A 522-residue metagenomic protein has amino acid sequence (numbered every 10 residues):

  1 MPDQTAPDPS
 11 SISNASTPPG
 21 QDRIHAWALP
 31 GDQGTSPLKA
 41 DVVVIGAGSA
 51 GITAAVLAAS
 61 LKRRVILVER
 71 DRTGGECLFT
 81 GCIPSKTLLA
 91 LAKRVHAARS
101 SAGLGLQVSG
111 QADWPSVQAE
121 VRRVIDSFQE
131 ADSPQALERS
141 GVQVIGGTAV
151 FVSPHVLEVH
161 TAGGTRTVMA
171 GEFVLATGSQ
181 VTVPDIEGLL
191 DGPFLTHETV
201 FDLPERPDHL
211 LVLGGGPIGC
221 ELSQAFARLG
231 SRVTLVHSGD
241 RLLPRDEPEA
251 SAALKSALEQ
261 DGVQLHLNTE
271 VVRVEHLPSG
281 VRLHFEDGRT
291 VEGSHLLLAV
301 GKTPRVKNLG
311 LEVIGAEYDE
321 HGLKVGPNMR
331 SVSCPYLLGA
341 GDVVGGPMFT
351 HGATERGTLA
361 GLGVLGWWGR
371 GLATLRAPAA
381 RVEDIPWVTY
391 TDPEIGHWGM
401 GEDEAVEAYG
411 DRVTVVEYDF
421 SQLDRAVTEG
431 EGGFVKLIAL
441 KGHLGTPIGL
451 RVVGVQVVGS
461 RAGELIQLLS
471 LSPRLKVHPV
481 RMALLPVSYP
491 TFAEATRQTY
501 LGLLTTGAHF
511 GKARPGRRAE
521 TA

Functional and structural regions predicted by a protein language model:
P2-A40, F79-T80, P84-A170, D246-V272 (+3 more regions): N-terminal Rossmann-like dinucleotide/flavin-binding domain of flavoprotein oxidoreductases that bind FAD/FMN
D8-T17, I45-A50, L57-D71, E76 (+4 more regions): Flexible, glycine-rich terminal cap/loop adjacent to redox cofactors in electron-transfer oxidoreductases
G20-P30, C82, T177-V236, Q264-L265 (+1 more regions): Glycine-rich dinucleotide-binding loop and its adjacent helix/turn
Q33-A50, R206-G216: Beta1/beta-strand and adjacent pyrophosphate-binding region of the FAD-binding site in flavoprotein oxidoreductases
G48-I52, R72-T73, Q180-V181, F201 (+3 more regions): Residue-level detector of alpha-helix initiation sites
Q107-V108, Q143-G146, V150-G163, V168 (+5 more regions): A Rossmann-like FAD-binding core segment of flavoenzymes
R123-E130, P134, F201-D202, P207-L211 (+4 more regions): Rossmann-like dinucleotide-binding cores of NAD(P)H-dependent redox enzymes
L190-R206, E292-T374, L468-S470: FAD-site-proximal beta/loop scaffold in flavoenzymes
